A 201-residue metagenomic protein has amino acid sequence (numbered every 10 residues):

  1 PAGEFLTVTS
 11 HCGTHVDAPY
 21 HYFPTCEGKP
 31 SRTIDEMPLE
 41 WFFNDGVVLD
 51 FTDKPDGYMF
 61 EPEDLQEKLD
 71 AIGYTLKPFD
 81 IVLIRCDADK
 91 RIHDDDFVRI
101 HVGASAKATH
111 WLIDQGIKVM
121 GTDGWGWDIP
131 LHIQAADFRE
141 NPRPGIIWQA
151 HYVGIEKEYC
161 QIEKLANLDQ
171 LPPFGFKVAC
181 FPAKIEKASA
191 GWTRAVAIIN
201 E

Functional and structural regions predicted by a protein language model:
P1-E201: Active-/binding-site microenvironments in catalytic and ligand-binding cores
